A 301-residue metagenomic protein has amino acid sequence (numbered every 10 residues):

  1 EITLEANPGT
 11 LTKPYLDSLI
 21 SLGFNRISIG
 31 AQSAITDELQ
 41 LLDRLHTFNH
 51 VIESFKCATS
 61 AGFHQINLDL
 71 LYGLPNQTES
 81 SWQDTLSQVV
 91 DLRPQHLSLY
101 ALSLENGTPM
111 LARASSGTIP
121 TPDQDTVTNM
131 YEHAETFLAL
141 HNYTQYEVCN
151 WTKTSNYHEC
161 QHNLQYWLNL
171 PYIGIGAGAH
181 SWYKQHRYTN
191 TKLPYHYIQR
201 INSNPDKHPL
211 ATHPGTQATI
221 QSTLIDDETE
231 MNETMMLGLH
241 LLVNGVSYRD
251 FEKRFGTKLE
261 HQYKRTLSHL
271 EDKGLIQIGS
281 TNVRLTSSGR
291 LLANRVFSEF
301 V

Functional and structural regions predicted by a protein language model:
E1-T257: C-terminal scaffold of the Radical SAM
L168, D272, S287: Short, ordered coil/turn segments that flank beta-strands lining enzyme active or ligand-binding pockets
Y248, I278, A293: Short active-site-adjacent structural elements
G256-H269: Short amphipathic alpha-helical interaction segments
E271-T281: A short, conserved structural fragment
N282-T286: Minor-groove-contacting beta-hairpin "wing" of winged helix-turn-helix DNA-binding domains
S288-V301: Short, amphipathic alpha-helical interaction segments positioned at domain boundaries
